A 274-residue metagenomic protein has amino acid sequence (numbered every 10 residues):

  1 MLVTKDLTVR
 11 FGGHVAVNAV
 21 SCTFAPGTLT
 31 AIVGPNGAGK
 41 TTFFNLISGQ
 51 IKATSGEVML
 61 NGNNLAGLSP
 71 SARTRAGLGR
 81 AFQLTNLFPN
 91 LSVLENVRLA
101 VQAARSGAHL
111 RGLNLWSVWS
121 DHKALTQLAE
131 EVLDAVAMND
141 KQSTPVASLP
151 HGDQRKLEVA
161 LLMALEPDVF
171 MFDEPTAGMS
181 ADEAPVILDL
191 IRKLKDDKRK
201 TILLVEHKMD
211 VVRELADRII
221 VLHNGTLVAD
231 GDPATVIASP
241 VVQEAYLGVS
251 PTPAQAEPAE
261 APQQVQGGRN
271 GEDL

Functional and structural regions predicted by a protein language model:
M1-L274: Glycine-rich phosphate-binding loops of nucleotide-dependent enzymes
